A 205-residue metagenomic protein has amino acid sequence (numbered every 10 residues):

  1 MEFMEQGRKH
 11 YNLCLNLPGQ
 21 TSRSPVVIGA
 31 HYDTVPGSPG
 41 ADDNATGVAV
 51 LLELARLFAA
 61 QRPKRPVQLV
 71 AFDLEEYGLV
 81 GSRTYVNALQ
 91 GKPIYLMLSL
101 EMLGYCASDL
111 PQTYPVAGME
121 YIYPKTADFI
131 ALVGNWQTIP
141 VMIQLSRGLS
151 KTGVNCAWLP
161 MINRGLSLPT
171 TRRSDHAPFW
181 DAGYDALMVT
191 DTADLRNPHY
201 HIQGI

Functional and structural regions predicted by a protein language model:
M1-P18, L159-P160: A non-catalytic alpha/beta surface segment that caps or lines the substrate-entry region of metallo-dependent hydrolase
F3, G19, A30-T34, D73-E75 (+1 more regions): A mature extracytoplasmic/lumenal domain signature
R8-N12, R23, R62-K64, Y184: Extracytoplasmic
C14, P25-G29, Q68-A71, Y95-E101 (+1 more regions): Structural recognition of the beta-strand scaffold that forms the well-ordered cores of secreted hydrolase catalytic
G19-P25: Proline/glycine-enriched tight loop/beta-turn segments at coil->beta junctions that connect or precede beta-strands
V35-I143, L168-T171: Acidic/histidine-rich catalytic neighborhood of metal-dependent amide-processing enzymes
P111, P115-I205: Active-site-adjacent substrate-binding region of metalloamidase/peptidase-like peptide-processing proteins
